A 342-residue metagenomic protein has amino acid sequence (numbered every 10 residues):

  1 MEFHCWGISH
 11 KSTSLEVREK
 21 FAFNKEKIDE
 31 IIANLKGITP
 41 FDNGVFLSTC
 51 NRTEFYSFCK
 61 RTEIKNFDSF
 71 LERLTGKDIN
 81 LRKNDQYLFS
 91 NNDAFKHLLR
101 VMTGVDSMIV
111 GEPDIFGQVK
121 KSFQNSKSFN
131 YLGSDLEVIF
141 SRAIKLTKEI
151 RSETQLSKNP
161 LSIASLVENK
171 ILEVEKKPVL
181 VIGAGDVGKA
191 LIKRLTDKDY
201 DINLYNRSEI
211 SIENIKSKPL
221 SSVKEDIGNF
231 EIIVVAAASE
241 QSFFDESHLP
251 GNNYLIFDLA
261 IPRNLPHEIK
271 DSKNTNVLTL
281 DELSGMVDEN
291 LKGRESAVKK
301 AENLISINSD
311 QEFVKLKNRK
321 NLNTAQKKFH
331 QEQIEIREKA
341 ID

Functional and structural regions predicted by a protein language model:
M1-E153: N-terminal ligand-binding/catalytic initiation module
S12, E63, G188, E240-Q241 (+1 more regions): Glycine-rich nucleotide phosphate-binding loop and flanking beta-alpha elements of Rossmann-like dinucleotide-binding
D42-N43, Y200-N203, N252-L255: Short active-site oxyanion
S90-V105, P266-H267, N274-V277, S284-K317: Conserved, surface-exposed functional patches that form binding/active-site neighborhoods
S107-E149, L156-I163, L291-D342: An accessory alpha-helical subdomain
Q124-I232, A236: Hydrophobic, well-ordered beta-alpha structural blocks that scaffold small-molecule cofactor pockets
I212-L291: Rossmann-like adenosine-cofactor binding region
